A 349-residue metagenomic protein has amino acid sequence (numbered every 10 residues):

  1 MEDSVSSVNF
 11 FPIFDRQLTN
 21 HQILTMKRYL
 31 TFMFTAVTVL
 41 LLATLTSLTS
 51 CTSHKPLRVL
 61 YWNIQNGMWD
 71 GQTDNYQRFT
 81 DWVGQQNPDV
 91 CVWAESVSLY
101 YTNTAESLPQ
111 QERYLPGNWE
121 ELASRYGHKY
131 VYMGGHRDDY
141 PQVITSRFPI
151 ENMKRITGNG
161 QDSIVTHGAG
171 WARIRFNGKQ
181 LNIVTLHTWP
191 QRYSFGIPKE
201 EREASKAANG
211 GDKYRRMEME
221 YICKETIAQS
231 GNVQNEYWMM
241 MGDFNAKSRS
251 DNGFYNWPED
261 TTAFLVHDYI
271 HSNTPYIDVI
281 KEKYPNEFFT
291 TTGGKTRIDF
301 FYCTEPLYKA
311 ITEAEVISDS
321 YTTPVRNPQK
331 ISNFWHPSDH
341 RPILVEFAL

Functional and structural regions predicted by a protein language model:
S7-N9, I13, R28, F34 (+4 more regions): N-terminal, active-site-proximal structural segment of metallo-dependent hydrolase catalytic domains
M33-S47: Bacterial N-terminal signal peptides
P56-M68, K154-I156, Q180-P190, I197 (+1 more regions): Active-site-proximal beta-strand elements of phosphoester/diester hydrolases
L57-I64, W82-Q111, T145, A172 (+5 more regions): Active-site beta-strand/loop signature of hydrolases that rely on acidic residues for catalysis
G67-M68, T157-G160, I197-R216, S248 (+1 more regions): Surface-exposed cleft-lining segments at the edges of enzyme active sites
M68-W69, S98-T102, R137-P141, Q191-S194 (+3 more regions): Active-site environment of divalent metal-dependent phosphoester hydrolases
A94-Y193: Structured beta-strand-rich core segments of catalytic domains in phosphoester-bond hydrolases
R155, A228-M239, N245-L349: Metal-dependent phosphoester-hydrolase catalytic domains
